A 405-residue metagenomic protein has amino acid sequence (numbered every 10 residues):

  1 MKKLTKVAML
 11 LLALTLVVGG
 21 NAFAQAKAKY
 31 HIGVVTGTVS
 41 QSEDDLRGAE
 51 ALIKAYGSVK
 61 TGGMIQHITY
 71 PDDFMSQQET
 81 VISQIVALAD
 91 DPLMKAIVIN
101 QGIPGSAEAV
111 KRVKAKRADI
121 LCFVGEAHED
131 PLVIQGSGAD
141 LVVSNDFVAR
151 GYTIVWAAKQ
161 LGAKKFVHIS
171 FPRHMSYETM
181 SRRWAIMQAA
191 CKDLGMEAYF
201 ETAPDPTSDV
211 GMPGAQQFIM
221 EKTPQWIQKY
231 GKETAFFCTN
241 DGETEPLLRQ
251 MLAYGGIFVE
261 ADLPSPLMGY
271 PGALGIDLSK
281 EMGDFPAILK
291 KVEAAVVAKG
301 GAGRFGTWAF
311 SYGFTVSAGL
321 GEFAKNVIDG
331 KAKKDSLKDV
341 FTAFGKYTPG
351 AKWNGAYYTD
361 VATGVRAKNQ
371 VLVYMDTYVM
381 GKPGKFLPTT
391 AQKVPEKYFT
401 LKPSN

Functional and structural regions predicted by a protein language model:
K29-Y56, K60-I82, V98-P104: Extracytoplasmic "Venus flytrap"
I32-T36, D91-I103, I120-G125, V167-I169 (+4 more regions): Periplasmic-binding protein-like
A49, F147-F200, A324: An alpha-beta-alpha
S76-K95, R112-V113, P213-K232: Short, well-structured alpha-helical segments in soluble
V113-N145: Flexible loop/hinge segments that line or gate small-molecule binding clefts
D140-H168, F218-E221, I288-E293, S311-I328: Hydrophobic alpha-helical segments within soluble ligand-binding/sensing domains
A190-A198, E245-K331: Extracellular/periplasmic periplasmic-binding protein-like sensory domains
L289-N405: Hinge/cleft segment of the Venus flytrap/periplasmic-binding protein
